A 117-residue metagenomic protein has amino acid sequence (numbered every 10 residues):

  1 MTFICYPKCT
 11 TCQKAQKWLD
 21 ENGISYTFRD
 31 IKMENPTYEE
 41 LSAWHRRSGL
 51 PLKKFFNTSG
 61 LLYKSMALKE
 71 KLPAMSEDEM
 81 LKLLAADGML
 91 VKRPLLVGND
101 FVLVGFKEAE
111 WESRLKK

Functional and structural regions predicted by a protein language model:
M1-N22, Y26-I31: Local sequence-structure signature of Cys/Sec-based thiol-disulfide redox active-site neighborhoods
M33-K117: Thiol/selenol-based redox catalytic cores and closely related redox-interacting motifs
